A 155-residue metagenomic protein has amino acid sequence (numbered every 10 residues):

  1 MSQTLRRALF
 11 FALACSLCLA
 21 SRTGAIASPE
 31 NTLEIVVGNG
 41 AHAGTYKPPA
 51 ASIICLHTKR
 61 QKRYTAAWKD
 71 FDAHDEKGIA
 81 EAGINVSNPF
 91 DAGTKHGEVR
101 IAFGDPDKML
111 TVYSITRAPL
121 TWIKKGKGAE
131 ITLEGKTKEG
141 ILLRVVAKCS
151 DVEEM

Functional and structural regions predicted by a protein language model:
M1-F11: Bacterial N-terminal signal peptides that target proteins for export
R7, L17, W122-K124: Functionally constrained cores in energy, signaling, and assembly domains
F10-A20: Bacterial N-terminal signal peptides
R22-M155: An extracellular/secretory-lumen and virion-surface interaction module
